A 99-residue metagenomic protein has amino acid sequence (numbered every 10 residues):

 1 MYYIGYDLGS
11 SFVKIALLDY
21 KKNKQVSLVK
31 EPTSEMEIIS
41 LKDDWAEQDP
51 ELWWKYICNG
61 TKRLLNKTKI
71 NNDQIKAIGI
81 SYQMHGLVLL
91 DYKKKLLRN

Functional and structural regions predicted by a protein language model:
M1-N99: N-terminal glycine/serine-rich phosphate-binding loop of ATP-dependent small-molecule kinases, especially carbohydrate
